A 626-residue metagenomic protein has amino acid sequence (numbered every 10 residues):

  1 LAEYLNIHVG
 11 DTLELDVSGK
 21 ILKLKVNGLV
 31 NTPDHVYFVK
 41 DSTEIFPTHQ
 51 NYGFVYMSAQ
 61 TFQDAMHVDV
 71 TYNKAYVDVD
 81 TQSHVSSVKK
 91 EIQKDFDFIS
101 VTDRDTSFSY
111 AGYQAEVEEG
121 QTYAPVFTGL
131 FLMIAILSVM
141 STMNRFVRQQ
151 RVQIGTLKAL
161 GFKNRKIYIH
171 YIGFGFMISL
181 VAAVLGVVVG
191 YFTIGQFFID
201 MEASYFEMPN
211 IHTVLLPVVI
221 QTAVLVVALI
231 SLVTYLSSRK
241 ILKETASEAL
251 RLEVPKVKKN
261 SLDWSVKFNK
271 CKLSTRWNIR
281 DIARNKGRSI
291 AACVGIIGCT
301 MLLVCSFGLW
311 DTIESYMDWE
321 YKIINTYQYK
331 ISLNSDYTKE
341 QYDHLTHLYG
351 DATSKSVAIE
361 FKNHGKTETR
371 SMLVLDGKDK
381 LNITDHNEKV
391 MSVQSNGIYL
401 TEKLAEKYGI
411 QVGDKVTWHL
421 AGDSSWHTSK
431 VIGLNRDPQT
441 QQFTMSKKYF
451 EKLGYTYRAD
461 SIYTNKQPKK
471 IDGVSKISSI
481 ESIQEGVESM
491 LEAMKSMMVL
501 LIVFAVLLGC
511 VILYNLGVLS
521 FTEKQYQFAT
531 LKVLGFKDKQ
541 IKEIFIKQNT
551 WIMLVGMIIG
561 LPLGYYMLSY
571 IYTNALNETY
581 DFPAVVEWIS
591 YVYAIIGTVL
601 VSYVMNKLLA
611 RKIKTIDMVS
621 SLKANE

Functional and structural regions predicted by a protein language model:
L1-I136, R145, N164, S204 (+3 more regions): Membrane transport/envelope proteins' first extracytoplasmic loop
S109, E119, F146, R151-K258: Hydrophobic alpha-helical segments
G129-L132, I136-S141, G175-Q196, V227 (+7 more regions): Hydrophobic positions within alpha-helical transmembrane segments of bacterial inner-membrane proteins
L137-M177, V511-W551: Interfacial "coupling" helices/loops that link adjacent transmembrane helices in transporter permeases
F146, I172, F176, K259-T300 (+4 more regions): N-terminal Sec/SRP start-transfer signal
V184-Q221, R239, E543-I544, V555-S620: Short helix-loop junctions at transmembrane helix boundaries
E244-N260, R611-E626: Short cytosolic juxtamembrane segments of multi-pass membrane proteins
S274-K407, Q411-D414, W418-H419: Juxtamembrane segments of multi-pass membrane proteins
